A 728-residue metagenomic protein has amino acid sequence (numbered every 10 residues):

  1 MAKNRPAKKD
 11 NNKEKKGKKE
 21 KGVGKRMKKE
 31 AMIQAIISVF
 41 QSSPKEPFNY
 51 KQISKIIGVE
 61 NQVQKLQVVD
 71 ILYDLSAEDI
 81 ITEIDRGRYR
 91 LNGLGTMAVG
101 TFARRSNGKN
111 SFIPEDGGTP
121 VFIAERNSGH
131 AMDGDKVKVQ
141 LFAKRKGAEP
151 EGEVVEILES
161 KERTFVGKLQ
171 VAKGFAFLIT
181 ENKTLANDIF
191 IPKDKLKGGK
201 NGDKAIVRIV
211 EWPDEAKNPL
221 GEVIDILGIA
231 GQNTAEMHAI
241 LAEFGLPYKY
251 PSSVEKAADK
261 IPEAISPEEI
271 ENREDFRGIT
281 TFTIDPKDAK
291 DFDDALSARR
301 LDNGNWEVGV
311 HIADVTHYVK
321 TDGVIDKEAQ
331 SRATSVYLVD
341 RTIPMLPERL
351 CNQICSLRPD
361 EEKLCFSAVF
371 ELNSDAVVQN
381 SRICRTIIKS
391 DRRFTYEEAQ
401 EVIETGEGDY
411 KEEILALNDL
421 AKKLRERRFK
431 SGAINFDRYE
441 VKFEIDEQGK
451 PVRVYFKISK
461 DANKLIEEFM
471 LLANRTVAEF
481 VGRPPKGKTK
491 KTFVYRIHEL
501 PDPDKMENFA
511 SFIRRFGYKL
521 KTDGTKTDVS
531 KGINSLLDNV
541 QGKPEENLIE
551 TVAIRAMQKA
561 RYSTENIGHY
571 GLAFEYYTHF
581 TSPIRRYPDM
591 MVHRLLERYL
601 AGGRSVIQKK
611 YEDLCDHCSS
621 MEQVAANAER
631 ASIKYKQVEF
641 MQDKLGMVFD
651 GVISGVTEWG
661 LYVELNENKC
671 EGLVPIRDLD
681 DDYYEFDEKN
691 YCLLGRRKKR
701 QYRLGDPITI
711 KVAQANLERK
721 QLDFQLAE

Functional and structural regions predicted by a protein language model:
A2-G309, T316-E361, F394, C692-L693 (+2 more regions): Charge-lined substrate channels and their catalytic hotspots, especially those that engage the 3′ end of RNA
K55, I206, W212-P213, A239 (+4 more regions): Electropositive polyanion-binding surfaces
T119-A124, L185-I191, K669-F686: A short macromolecule-binding patch
